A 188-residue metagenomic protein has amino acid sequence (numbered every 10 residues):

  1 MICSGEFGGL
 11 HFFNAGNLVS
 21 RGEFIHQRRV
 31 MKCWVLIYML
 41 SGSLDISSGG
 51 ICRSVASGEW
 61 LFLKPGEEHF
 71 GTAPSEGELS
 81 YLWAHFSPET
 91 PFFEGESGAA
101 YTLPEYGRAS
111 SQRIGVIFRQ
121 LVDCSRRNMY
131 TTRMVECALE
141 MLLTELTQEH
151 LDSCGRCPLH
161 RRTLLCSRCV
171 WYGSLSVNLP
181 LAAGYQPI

Functional and structural regions predicted by a protein language model:
H11-A100: N-terminal regulatory/effector-sensing and dimerization cores that precede helix-turn-helix DNA-binding domains
S20, L44, R126, L151 (+1 more regions): Generic structural signal for secondary-structure transition and capping sites
G95-H160, C166-G173: Amphipathic alpha-helical segments enriched in hydrophobic/aromatic residues interleaved with Lys/Arg
Y172-I188: Basic/polar phosphate-binding segments, predominantly the helix-turn-helix DNA-binding elements of transcriptional
